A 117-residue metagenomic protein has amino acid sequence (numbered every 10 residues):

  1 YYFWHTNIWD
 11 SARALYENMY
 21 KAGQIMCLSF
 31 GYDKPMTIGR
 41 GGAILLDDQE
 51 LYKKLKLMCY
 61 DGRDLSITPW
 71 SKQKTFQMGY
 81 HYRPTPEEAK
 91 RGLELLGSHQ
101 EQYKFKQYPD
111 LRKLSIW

Functional and structural regions predicted by a protein language model:
Y1-Y20: PLP-dependent aminotransferase-like
A14-W117: Active-site region of PLP-dependent enzymes
